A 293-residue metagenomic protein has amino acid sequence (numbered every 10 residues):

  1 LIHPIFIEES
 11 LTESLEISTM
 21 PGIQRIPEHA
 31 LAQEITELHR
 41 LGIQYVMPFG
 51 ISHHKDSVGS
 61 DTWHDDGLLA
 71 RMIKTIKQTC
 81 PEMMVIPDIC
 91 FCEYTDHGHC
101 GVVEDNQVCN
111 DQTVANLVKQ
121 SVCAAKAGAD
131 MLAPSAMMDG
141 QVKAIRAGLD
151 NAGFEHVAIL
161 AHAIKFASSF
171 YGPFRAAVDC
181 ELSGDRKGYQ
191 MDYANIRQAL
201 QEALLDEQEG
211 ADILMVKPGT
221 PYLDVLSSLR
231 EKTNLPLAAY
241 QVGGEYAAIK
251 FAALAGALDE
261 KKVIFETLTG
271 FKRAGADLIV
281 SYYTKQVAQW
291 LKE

Functional and structural regions predicted by a protein language model:
I2, E9-E293: Alpha/beta enzyme core
